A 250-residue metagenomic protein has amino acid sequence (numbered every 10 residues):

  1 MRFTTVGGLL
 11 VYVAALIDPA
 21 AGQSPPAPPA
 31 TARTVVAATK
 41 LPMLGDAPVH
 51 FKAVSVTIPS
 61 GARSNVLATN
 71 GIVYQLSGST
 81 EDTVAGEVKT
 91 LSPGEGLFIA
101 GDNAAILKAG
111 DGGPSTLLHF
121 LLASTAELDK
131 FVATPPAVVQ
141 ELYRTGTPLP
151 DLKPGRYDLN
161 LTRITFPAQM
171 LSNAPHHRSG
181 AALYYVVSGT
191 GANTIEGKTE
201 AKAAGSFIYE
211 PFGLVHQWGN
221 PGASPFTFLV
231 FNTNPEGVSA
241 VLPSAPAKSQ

Functional and structural regions predicted by a protein language model:
M1-T5: Positively charged n-region of N-terminal signal peptides that target proteins for export
V6-D18: Bacterial N-terminal signal peptides
A20-S55, K89-P93, L97-A100, I106-N160 (+2 more regions): A short, N-terminal "cap"/entry segment at the start of jelly-roll beta-barrel domains of the cupin/DSBH fold
V56-I58, I164: Fold-core signature of tandem repeat domains
P59, A85-D102, E196-L214: Short acidic-glycine-tyrosine-enriched beta hairpin
S64-V66, D82-T83, I99, A104-G112 (+3 more regions): Short beta-strand His + acidic residue motifs that chelate non-heme Fe in jelly-roll/DSBH and cupin folds
A68-G86, S179-G197: Glycine- and acidic-residue-biased ligand/ion/polar-headgroup-sensing regions
R144-A174, R178-G191: Surface-exposed interaction/gating patches
